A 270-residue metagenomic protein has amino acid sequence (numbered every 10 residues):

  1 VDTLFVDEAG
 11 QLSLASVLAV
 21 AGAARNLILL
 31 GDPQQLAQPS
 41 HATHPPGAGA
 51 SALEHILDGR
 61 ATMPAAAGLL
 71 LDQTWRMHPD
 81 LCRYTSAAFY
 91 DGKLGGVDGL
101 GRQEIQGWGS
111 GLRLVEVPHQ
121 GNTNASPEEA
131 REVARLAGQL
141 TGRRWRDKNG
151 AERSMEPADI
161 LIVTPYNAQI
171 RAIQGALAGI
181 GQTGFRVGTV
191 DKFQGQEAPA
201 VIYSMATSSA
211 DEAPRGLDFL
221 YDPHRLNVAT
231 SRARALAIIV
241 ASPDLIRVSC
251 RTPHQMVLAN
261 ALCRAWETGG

Functional and structural regions predicted by a protein language model:
V1-G270: Conserved helicase motor core of SF1/SF2 NTP-dependent helicases
